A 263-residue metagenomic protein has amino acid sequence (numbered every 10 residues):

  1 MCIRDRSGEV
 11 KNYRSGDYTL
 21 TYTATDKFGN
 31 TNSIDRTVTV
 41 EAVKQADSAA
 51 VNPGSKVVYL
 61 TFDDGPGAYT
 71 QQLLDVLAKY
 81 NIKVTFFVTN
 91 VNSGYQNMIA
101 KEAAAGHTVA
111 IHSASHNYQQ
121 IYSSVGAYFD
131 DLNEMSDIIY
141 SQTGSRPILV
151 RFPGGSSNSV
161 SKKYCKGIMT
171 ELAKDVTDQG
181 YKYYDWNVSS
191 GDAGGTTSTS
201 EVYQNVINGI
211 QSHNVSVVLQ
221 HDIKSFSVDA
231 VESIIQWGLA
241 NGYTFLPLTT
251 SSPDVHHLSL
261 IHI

Functional and structural regions predicted by a protein language model:
M1-D5, I261-I263: Conserved small/polar residues in nucleotide/adenosyl-binding loops
R4-T37: Serine/threonine-rich, repeat-prone extracellular segments and beta-strand-based repeat modules of secreted/surface
D17-T19, S33-D35, V57, K83 (+1 more regions): Intrinsic-disorder/low-complexity, polar/charged segments enriched in Ser/Thr/Lys/Arg/Asp/Glu/Gln
E41-R146, S233-W237, P253: Active-site beta->alpha N-cap acidic-glycine motif
F87-N90, Y243-H257: A short glycine-rich beta-strand->turn/loop micro-motif centered on a GG-aromatic cluster
G94, N117-T244, T250-S251: Catalytic domains of cell-wall/extracellular-matrix polysaccharide-remodeling enzymes, centered on de-N-acetylation
H112, H116, H221, H262: Histidine-centered divalent metal-coordination motifs
